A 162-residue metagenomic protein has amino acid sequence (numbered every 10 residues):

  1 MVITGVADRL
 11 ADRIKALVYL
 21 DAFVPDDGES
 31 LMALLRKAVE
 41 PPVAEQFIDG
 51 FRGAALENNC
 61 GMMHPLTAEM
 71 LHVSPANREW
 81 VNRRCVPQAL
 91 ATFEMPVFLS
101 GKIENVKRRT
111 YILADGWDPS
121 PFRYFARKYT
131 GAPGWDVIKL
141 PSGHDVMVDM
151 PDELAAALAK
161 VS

Functional and structural regions predicted by a protein language model:
M1-G5: Glycine-rich nucleophile elbow surrounding the catalytic serine of serine-hydrolase chemistry
D8-I14, V18-H64, A91-F93, F98 (+2 more regions): Flexible "cap/lid" loop of the alpha/beta hydrolase fold
L17, K107-W117, P141: Conserved strand-to-loop "acid loop" that flanks and positions the catalytic carboxylate
H72, R78, N82-C85: Active-site rim beta-loop-alpha module in soluble metabolic enzymes
R83-K102, W117: Active-site nucleophile elbow and catalytic-triad environment of alpha/beta-hydrolase enzymes
E104-R109, A132-W135: Short, proline-enriched alpha-helix->beta-strand connector loops that line the catalytic pocket of alpha/beta-hydrolase
D115-P141, D145-V148, V161: Conserved loop-alpha-helix segment in the C-terminal half of the alpha/beta-hydrolase fold that carries the catalytic
A155-S162: Short, hydrophobic alpha-helical segments
